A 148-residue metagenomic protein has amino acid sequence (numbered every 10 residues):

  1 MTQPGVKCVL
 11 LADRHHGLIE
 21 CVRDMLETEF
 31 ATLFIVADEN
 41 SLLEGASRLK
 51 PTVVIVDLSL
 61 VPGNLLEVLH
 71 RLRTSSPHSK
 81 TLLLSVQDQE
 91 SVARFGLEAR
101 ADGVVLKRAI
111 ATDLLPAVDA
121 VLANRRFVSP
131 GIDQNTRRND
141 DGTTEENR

Functional and structural regions predicted by a protein language model:
G5-G17, V22-R23, I35, V54: Conserved acidic segment of CheY-like receiver
F30-D38, G45: Short hydrophobic/Thr-rich beta-strand motif most characteristic of the beta2 strand and flanking loop of CheY-like
S41-L42, N64, S91, I110-D113: Short acidic active-site motifs
S47-L49, L72-H78, A99: Conserved phosphotransfer cores of two-component systems
V54, T81, V104-V105: Two-component signal transduction core modules
I55-L72, Q89: Conserved phosphotransfer microenvironments
A93-E98, D102-R148: Short, flexible helix-to-coil linker/hinge segments that flank and couple to helix-turn-helix
